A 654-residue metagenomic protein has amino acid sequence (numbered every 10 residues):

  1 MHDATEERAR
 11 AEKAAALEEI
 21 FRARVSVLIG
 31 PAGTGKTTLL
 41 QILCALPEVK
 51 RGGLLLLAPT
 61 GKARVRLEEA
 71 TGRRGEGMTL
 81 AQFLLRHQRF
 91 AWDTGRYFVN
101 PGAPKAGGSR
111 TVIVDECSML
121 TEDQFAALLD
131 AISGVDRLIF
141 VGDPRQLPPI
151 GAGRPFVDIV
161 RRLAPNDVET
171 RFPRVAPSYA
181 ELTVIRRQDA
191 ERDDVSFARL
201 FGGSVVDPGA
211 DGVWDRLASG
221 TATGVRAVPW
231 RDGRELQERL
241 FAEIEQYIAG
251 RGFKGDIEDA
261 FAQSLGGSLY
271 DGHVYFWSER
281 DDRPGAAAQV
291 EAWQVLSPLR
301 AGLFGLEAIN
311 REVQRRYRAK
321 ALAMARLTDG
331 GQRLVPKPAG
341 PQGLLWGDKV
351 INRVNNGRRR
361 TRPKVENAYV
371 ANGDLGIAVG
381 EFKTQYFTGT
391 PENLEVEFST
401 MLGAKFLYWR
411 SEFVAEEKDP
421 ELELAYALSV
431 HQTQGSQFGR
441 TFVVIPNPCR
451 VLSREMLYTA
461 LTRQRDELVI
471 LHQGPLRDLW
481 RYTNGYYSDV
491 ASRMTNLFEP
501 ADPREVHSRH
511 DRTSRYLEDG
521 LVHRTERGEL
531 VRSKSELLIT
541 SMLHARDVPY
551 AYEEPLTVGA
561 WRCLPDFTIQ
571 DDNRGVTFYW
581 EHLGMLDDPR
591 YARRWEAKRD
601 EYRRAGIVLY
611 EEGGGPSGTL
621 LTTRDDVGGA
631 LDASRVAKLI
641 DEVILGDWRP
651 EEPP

Functional and structural regions predicted by a protein language model:
M1-E18, L84, R89-F90, R527: Pre-P-loop entry segment of helicase/translocase ATPase cores
A15-E19, R145, P149-R360, K364-Y369 (+1 more regions): Conserved helicase motor core of P-loop NTPases
A15-L17, A23-A222: ASCE P-loop NTPase helicase motor core
L17-E19, A32, L56, E68-E69 (+10 more regions): Replace "in large, NTP-powered and nucleic-acid-processing enzymes" with "in large, NTP-powered factors and other
R51-G52, S109, G134-R137, R174-A180 (+7 more regions): Short glycine-/polar-rich loops that comprise or flank the Walker A/P-loop and associated switch/sensor motifs
T121, R311-Q314, R318-T459: Conserved nucleotide-binding/hydrolysis modules and their immediate coupling elements across P-loop/ASCE NTPase motors
V168-R171, R440, P446-E526, K534: Helicase C-terminal subdomain and adjacent C-terminal extension
H507-P654: Nucleic-acid endo/exonuclease domains
